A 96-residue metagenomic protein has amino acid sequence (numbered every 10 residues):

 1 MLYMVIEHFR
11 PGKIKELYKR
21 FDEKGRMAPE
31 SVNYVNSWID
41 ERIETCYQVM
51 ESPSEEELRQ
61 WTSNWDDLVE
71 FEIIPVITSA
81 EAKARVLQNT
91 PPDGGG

Functional and structural regions predicted by a protein language model:
M1-V35, I39-T45, P53-E57, I77-G96: Short S/T/G/P-rich N-terminal loop/turn motif that feeds into the first structured element of a domain
Y18, D66-D67: N-terminus-centered regions that define maturation/targeting leaders and the start of the first functional domain
E51-S52, N64: Conserved catalytic core of Hanks-type protein kinase domains
E57-W65: Short, electropositive alpha-helical surface patch
L68-S79: Conserved short beta-strand edge segments in small beta-sheet-based binding/regulatory domains
